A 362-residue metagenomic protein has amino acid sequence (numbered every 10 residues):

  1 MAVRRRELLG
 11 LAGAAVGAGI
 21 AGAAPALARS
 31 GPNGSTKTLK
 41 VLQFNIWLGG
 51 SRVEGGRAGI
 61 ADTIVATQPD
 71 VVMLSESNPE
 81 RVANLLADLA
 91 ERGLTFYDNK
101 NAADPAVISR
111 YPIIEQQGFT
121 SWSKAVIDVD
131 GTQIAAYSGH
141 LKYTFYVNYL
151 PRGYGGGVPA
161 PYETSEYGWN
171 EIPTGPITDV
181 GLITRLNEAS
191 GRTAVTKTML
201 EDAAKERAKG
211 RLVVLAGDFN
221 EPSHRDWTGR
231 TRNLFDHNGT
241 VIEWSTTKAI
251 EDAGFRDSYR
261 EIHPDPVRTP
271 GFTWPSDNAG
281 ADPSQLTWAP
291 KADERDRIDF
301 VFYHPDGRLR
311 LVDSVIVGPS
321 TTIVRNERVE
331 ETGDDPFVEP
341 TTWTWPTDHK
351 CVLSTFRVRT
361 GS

Functional and structural regions predicted by a protein language model:
M1-V3, L11-A21: N-terminal secretory signal peptides
R5, G10, A23-E91, P151 (+4 more regions): N-terminal, active-site-proximal structural segment of metallo-dependent hydrolase catalytic domains
L39-I46, I60-V82, A136-S138, V180-R230 (+4 more regions): Active-site beta-strand/loop signature of hydrolases that rely on acidic residues for catalysis
Q43-A58, K142-G191: Acidic/histidine-rich helix-loop elements that form or flank divalent-metal/phosphate-binding sites at the catalytic
L48-G55, M73-L74, T144-N148, H224 (+2 more regions): Short, solvent-exposed loop/turn elements at domain surfaces
G49-G50, P79-A83, S121, T144-Y146 (+2 more regions): Active-site environment of divalent metal-dependent phosphoester hydrolases
L74-E163, I316: Structured beta-strand-rich core segments of catalytic domains in phosphoester-bond hydrolases
G118-T120, V126, A204-V214, F219-S362: Metal-dependent phosphoester-hydrolase catalytic domains
